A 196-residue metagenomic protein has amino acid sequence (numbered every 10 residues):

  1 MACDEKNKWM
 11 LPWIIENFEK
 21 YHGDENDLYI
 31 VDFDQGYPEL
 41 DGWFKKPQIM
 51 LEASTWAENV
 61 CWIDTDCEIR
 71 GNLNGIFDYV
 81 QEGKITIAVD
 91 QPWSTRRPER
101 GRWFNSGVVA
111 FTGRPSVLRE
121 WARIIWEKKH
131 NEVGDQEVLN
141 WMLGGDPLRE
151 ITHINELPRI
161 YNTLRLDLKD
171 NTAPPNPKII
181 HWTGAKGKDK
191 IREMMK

Functional and structural regions predicted by a protein language model:
M1-Q48, E52-W56, T183-G187, K196: N-terminal anchoring/stem segment of glycosyltransferases
E5-N7, Q35-G36, C67-I69, Q91-S94 (+4 more regions): Short, solvent-exposed loop/turn segments at secondary-structure junctions
L11, G71-L73, K190-R192: Short glycine-/acidic-enriched loop or helix-start segments at secondary-structure transitions that form or flank
K20, E52, G75, W141-M142: Residue-level signal for well-ordered alpha-helical scaffold segments within enzymatic catalytic domains
G42-W103, A110-F111, P115: GT-A fold catalytic core of metal-dependent nucleotide-sugar glycosyltransferases, centered on the diacidic
W103-F104, P175: Short, solvent-exposed loop/turn segments at the edges of secondary structure
F104-S106, G134: A conserved catalytic-core signature of glycosyltransferases
F111-M195: Catalytic core and acceptor-binding pocket of nucleotide-sugar-dependent glycosyltransferases
